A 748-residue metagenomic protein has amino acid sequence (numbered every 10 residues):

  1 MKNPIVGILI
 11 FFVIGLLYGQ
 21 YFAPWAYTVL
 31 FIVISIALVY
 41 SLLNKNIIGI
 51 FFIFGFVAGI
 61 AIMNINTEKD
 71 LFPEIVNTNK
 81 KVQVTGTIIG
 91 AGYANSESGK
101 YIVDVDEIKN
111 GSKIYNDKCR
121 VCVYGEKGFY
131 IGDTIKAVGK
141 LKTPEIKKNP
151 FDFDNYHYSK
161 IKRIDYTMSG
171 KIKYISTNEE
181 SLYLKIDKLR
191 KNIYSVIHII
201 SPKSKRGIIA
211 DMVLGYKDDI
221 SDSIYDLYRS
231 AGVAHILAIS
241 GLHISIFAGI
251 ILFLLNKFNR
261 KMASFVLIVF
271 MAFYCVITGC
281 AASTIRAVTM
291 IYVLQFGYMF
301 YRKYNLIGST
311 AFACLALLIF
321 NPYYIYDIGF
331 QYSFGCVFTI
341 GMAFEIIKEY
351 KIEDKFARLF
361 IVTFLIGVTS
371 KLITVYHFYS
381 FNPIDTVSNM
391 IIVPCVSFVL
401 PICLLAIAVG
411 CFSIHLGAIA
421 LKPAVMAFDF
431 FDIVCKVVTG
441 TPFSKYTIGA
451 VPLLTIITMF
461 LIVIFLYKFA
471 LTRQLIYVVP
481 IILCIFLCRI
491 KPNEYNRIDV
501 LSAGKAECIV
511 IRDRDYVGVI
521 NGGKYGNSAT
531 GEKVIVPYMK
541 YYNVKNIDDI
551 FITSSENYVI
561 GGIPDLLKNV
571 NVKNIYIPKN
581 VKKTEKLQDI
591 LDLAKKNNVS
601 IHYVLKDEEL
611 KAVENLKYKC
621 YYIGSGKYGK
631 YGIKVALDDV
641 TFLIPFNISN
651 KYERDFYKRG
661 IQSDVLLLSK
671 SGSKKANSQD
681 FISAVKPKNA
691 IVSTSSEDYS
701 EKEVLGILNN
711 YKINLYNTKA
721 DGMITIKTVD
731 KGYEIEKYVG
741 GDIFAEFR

Functional and structural regions predicted by a protein language model:
M1-E74, L189, R286, L421 (+3 more regions): N-terminal leader/targeting segments
K2-P4, F12, F22-P24, G417-N496 (+2 more regions): C-terminal regulatory/interaction regions
N3, G7, I47-F51, D222-T386 (+4 more regions): Hydrophobic alpha-helical transmembrane segments in multi-pass membrane proteins
F56-H235, E532-K540, N546, N580-K582 (+4 more regions): Membrane-interface helix/helix-cap signal primarily in integral membrane proteins
A58-K80, R473-A506: Hydrophobic alpha-helical transmembrane segments in integral membrane proteins
N178, L184, K191, V375-I391 (+1 more regions): Membrane-interface amphipathic/re-entrant loop segments adjacent to transmembrane helices in multi-pass membrane
P401-L404, E494-V536, N546, G626-N650 (+1 more regions): Conserved beta-strand hairpin/beta-sheet module of binuclear metal-dependent hydrolase folds, prominently
G531, I535-V536, I552-T553, N557 (+3 more regions): Active-site-proximal loop/helix segments of hydrolase catalytic cores
